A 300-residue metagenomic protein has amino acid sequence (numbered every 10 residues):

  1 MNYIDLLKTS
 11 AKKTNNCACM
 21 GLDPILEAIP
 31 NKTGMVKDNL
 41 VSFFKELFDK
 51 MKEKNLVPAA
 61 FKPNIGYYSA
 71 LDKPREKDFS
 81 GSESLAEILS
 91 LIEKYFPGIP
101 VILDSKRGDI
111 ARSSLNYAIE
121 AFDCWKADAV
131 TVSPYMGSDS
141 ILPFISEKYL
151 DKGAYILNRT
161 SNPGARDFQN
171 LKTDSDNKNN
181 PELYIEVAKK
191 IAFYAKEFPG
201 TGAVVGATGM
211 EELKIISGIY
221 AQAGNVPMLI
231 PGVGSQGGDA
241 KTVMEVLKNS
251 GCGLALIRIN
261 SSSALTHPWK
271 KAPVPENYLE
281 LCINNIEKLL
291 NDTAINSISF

Functional and structural regions predicted by a protein language model:
M1-P63, Y68-G98, V274, E280-A294 (+1 more regions): Conserved N-terminal beta1-alpha1 strand-loop-helix module at the mouth
A11-K13, F48-V57, E87-F96, F144-D151 (+2 more regions): Acidic (Asp/Glu)-rich catalytic clusters
T14-A18, L56-A59, P97-I99, K126-D128 (+4 more regions): Short, well-ordered coil/turn segments that N-cap beta-strands
M20, F61, D104, V130 (+2 more regions): Conserved, mostly hydrophobic/aromatic
I25-L26, N31, D109-V204: Conserved anion-binding
A70-K94, I110-S114, Y135-L150, T208-Y220 (+1 more regions): Active-site-adjacent beta->alpha loops and helix N-cap segments on the catalytic face of soluble alpha/beta enzymes
T208-N260, A264-P268: A C-terminal functional module that forms or caps the active site or interfaces directly with catalytic machinery
V243-C252, L256, L265-F300: C-terminal helical cap(s) of enzyme catalytic domains, especially alpha/beta-barrels
